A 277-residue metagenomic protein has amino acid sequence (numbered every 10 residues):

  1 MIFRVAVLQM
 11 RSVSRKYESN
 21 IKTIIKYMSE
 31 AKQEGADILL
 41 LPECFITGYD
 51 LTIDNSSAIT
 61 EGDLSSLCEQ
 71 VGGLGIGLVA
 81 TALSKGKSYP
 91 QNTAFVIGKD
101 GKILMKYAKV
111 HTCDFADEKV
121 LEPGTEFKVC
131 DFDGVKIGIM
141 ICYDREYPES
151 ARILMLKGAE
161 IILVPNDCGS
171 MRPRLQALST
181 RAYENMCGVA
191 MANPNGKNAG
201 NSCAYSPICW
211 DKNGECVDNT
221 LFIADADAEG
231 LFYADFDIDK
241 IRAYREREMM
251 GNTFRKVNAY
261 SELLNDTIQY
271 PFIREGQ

Functional and structural regions predicted by a protein language model:
M1-V7: Extreme N-terminal starter segment of soluble prokaryotic enzymes
R4, V79, T93, E126 (+1 more regions): Conserved beta-strand and immediately adjacent loop positions that scaffold enzyme active sites
Q9, G98, S206-I208: Residue-level signal for short segments within beta-strands and strand-turn junctions of well-structured beta-sheet
V13, Y17-I21, I25-D100, K106 (+2 more regions): Cys-nucleophile CN-hydrolase/nitrilase-fold catalytic domain and related Cys-dependent amidase chemistry that acts on
D37-I38, I137, I161: Structural motif
E61-V79, E146-F232: CN hydrolase (nitrilase-like) catalytic-core segments centered on the catalytic cysteine and neighboring Lys/Glu
K85-K157, N166, S170-T180, C187 (+2 more regions): Active-site catalytic loop in hydrolytic enzyme cores
V129-D131, P194-Q277: C-terminal beta-strand edge segments of enzyme domains
